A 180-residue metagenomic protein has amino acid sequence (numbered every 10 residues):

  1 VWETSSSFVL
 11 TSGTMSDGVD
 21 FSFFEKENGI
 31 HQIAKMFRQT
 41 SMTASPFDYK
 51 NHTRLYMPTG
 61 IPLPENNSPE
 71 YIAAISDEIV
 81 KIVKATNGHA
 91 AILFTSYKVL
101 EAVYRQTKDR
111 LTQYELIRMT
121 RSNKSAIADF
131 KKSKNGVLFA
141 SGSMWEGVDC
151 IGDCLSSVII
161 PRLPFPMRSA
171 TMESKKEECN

Functional and structural regions predicted by a protein language model:
V1-N180: ASCE RecA-like P-loop NTPase motor cores that couple ATP hydrolysis to mechanical translocation on nucleic acids
